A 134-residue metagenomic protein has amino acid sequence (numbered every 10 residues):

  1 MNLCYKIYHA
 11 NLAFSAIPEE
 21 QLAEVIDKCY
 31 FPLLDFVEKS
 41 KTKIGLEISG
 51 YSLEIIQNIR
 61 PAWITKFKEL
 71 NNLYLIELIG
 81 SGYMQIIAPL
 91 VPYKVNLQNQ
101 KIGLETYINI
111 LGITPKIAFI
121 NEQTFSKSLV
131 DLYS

Functional and structural regions predicted by a protein language model:
M1-K116, Q123-S134: Catalytic alpha-helical scaffold of carbohydrate-active enzymes acting on polysaccharides/glycoconjugates
